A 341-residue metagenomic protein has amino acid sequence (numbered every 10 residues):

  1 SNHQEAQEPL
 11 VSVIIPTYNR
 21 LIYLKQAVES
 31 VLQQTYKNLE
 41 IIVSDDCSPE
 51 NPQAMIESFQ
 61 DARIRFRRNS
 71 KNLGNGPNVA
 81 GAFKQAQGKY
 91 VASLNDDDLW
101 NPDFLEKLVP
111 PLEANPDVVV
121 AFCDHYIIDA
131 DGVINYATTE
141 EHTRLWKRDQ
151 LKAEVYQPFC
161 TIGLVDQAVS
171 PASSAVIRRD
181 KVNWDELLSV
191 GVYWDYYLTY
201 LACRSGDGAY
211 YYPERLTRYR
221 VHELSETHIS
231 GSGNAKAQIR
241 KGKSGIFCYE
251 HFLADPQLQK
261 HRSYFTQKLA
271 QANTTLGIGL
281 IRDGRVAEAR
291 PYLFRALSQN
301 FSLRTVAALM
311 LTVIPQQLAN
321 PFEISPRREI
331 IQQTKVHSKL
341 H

Functional and structural regions predicted by a protein language model:
S1-L32: N-proximal low-complexity "stem/linker" segments adjacent to membrane-targeting elements
P9-S12, E40, Y197: Cell-envelope/extracellular polymer assembly enzymes that use nucleotide-activated donors
S30, D45-A54, K71, N95: A conserved acidic beta->alpha catalytic loop
P52, N69-A86, D96-L99, K107: Glycine-rich, basic loop-to-helix element that forms the pyrophosphate-binding segment of sugar-nucleotide handling
P77-A80, L105-L112, D117-V182: Flexible acidic/His/Gly-enriched loops in nucleotide-sugar-dependent glycosyltransferase catalytic domains
V91: Short aromatic/hydrophobic "clamp" motif used to bind/position activated sugar donors
W146, G191, R204, R215-E223 (+2 more regions): Catalytic core of nucleotide-sugar-dependent glycosyltransferases
K147-A237: Conserved nucleotide-sugar donor-binding catalytic segment
